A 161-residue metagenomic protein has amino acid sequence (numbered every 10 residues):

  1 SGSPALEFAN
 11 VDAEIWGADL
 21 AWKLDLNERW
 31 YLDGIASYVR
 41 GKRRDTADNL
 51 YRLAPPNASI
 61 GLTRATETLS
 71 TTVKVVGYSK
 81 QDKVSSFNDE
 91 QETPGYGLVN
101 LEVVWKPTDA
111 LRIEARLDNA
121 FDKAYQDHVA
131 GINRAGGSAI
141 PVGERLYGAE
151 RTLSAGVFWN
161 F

Functional and structural regions predicted by a protein language model:
G2-S86, F121, G156-N160: Gram-negative outer-membrane beta-barrel transporters
W16, P56, G97, L111 (+1 more regions): Exposed loop/turn and edge beta-strand positions of beta-sandwich/beta-sheet ligand-binding modules
K80-K83, W105-F161: C-terminal beta-signal and adjacent terminal beta-strands/loops of Gram-negative outer-membrane beta-barrel proteins
N88, L98: Hydrophobic beta-strand-centered segment that forms part of the acyl-chain substrate-binding groove
E90-T93: Outer-membrane beta-barrel proteins
N100-E102: Short glycine-rich, acidic/polar surface loops and turns
